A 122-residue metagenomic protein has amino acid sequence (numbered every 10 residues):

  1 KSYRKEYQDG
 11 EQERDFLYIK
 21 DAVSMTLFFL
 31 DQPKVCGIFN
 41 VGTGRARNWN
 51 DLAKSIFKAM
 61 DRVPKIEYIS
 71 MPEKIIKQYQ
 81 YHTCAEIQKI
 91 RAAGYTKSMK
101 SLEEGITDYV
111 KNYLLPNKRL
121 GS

Functional and structural regions predicted by a protein language model:
K1-S122: C-terminal substrate-binding subdomain of Rossmann-fold SDR/epimerase-dehydratase oxidoreductases
